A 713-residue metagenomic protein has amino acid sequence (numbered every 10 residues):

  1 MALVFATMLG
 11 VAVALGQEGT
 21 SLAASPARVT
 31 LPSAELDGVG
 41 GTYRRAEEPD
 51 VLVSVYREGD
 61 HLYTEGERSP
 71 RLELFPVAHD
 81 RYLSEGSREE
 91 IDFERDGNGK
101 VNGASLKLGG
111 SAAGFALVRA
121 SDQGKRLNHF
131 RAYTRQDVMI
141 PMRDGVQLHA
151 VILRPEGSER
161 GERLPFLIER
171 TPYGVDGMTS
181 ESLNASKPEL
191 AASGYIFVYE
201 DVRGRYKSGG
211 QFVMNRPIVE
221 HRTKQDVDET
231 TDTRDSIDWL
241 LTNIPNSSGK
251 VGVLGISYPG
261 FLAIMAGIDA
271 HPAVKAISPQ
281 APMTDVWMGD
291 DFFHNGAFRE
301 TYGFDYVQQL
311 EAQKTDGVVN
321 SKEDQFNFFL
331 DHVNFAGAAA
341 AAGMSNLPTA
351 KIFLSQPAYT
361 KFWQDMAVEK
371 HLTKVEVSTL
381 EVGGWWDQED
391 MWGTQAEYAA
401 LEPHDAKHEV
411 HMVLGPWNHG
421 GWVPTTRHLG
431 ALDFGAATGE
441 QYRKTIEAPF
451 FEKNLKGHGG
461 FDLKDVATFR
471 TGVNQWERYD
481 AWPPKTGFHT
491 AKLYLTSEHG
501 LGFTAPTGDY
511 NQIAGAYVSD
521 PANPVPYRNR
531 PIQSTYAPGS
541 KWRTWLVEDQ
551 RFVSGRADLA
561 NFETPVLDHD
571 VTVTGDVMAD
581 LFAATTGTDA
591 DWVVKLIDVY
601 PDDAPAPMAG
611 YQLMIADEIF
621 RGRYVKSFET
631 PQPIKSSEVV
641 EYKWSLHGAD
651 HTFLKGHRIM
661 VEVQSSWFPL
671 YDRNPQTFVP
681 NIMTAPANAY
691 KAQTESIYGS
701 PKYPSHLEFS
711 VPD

Functional and structural regions predicted by a protein language model:
G16-H129: Peripheral terminal and inter-domain segments
G124-E162, E563, L567-H569, I634: N-terminal cap/lid segment of alpha/beta-hydrolase-fold proteins
M139, L432-G435, Y442-I446, L455-D713: Glycine/threonine-rich phosphate-binding loop and adjacent beta-strand/alpha-helix elements that clamp
S158-N243, F292, V423-F434, R556 (+6 more regions): Cap/lid segment of the alpha/beta-hydrolase catalytic domain
S180, N184, A192, M214-P217 (+3 more regions): Accessory cap/linker subdomain of secreted extracellular hydrolases
P245-S257: Alpha/beta-hydrolase fold nucleophile elbow
V375, E381-G383: Short beta-strand/loop motif that positions the catalytic acidic residue of the alpha/beta-hydrolase fold
W392-V410: Active-site-adjacent alpha-helix of alpha/beta-hydrolase-fold enzymes
